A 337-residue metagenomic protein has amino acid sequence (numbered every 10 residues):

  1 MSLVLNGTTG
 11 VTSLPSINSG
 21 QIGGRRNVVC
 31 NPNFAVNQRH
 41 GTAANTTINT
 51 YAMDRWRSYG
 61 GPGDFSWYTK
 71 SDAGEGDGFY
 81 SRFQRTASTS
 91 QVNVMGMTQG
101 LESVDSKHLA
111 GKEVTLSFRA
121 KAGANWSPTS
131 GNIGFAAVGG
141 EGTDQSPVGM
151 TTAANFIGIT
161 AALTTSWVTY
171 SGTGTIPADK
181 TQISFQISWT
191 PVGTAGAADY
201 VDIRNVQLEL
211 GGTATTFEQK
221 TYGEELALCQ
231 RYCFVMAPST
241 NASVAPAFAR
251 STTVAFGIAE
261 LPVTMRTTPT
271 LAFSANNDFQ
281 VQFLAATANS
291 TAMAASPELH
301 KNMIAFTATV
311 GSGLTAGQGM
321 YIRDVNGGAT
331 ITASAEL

Functional and structural regions predicted by a protein language model:
V4, V11-L337: Extracellular and organelle-lumenal recognition/adhesion modules and their flexible linkers in secreted
